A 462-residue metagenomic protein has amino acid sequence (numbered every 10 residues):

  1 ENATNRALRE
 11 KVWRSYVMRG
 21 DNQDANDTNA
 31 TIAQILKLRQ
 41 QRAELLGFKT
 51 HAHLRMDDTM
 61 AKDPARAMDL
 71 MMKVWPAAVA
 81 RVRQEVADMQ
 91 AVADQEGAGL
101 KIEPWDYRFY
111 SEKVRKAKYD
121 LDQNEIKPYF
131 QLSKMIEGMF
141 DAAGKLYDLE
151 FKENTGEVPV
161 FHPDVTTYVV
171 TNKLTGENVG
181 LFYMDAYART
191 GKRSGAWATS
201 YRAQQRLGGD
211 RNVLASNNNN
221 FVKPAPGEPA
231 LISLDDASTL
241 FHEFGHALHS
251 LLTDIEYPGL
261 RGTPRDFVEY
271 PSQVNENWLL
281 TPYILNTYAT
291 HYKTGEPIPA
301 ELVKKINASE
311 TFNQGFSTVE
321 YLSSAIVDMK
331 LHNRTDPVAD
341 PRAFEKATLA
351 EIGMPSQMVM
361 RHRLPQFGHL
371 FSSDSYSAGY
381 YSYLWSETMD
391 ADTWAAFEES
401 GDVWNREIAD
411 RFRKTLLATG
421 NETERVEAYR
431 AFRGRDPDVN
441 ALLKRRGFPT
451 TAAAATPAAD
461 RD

Functional and structural regions predicted by a protein language model:
T4-R19: Short, charge-rich amphipathic alpha-helices with coiled-coil/heptad character
N26-L38, L417-G420: Short, 15-30-residue, compositionally biased linear elements with alpha-helical propensity or flexible coil
A33, K37-L38, R42-N220, N277-I326 (+4 more regions): Active-site-proximal, well-structured secondary-structure segments within enzyme catalytic domains
A117, K134, G138-F151, V160-H162 (+6 more regions): C-terminal, non-catalytic "cap/extension" segments appended to globular domains
V222-F241: Short pre-active-site segment immediately N-terminal to the catalytic Zn-binding motif
S233, L251-P258: A broad "non-catalytic interaction surface" signal
